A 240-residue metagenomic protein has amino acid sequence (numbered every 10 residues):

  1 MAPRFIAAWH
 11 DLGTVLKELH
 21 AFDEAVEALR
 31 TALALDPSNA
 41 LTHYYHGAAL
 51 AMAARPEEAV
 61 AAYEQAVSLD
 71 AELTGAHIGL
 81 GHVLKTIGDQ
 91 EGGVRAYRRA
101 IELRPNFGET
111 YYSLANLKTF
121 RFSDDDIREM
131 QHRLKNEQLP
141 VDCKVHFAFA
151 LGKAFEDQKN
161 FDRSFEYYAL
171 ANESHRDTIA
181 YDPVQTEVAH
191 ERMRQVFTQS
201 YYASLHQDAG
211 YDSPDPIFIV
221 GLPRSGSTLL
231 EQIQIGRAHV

Functional and structural regions predicted by a protein language model:
M1-R237: Alpha-helical solenoid repeat scaffolds of the TPR/TPR-like class and their adjacent stem/linker regions that mediate
